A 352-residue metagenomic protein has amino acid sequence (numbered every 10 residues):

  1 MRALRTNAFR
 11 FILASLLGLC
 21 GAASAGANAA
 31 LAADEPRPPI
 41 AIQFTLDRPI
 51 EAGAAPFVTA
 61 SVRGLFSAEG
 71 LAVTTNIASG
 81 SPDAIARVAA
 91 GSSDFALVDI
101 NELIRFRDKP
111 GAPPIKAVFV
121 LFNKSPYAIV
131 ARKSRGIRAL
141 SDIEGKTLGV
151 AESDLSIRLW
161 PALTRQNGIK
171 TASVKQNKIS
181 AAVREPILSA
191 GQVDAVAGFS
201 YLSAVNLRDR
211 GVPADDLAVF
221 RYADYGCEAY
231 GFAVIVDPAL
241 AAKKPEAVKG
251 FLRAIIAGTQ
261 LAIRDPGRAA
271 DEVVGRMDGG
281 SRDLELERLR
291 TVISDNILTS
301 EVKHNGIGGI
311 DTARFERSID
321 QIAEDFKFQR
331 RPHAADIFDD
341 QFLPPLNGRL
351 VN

Functional and structural regions predicted by a protein language model:
M1-A8: N-terminal secretory signal peptides that target proteins for export/translocation
R10-S24: Bacterial N-terminal signal peptides
A23-D34: Signal peptide processing junction and immediate N-terminal pro/mature segment of secreted/exported proteins
D34-A190, D194-Y201, F220-Y222, C227: Short, glycine-/small- and polar/acidic-enriched structural segments that line small-molecule recognition paths
V62, A89-S93, D108-G111, R165-I169 (+6 more regions): Sec-exported extracytoplasmic/periplasmic mature domains
L121-A131, P213-A241, L252, R290-I297 (+2 more regions): Periplasmic-binding protein-like
K243-D325: Secondary-structure end/capping motifs
F315-N352: Conserved C-terminal helix/tail region of periplasmic/extracytoplasmic solute-binding proteins
